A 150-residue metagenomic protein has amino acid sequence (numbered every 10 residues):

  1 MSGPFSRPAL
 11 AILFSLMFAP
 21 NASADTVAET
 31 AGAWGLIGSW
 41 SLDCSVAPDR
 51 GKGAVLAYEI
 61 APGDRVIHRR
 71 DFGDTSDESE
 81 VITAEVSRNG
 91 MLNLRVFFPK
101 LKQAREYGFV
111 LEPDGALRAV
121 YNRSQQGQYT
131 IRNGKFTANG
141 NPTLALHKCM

Functional and structural regions predicted by a protein language model:
M1-L10: Bacterial N-terminal signal peptides that target proteins for export
A9-A19: Bacterial N-terminal signal peptides
P20-A24: Sec/Tat signal peptide C-region and signal peptidase I cleavage site
D25-S39: N-terminal helix-cap/turn-to-beta initiation motif at the start of protein domains
T26-E29, P48, M91-M150: Beta-sheet ligand-binding and adhesion/scaffold domains
V46-M91, P142: N-terminal glycine/threonine-rich, aromatic-flanked beta-hairpin/loop signature
